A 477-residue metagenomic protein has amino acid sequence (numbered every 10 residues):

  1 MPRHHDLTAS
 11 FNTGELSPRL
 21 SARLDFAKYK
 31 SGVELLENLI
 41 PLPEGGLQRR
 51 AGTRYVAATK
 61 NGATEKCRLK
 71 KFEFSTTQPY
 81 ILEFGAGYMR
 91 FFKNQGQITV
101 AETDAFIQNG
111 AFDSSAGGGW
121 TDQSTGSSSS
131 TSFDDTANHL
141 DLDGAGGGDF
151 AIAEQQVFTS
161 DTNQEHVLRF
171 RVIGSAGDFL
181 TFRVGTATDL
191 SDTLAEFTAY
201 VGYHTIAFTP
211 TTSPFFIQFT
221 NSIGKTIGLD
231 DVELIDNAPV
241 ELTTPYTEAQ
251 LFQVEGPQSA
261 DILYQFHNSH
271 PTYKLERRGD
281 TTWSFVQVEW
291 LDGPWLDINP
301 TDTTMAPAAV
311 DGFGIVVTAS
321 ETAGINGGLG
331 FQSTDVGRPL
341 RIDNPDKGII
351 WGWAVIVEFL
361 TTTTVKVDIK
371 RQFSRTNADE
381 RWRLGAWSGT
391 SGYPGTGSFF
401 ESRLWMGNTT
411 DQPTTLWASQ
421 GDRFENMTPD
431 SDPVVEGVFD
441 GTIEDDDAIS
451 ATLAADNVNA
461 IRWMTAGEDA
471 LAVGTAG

Functional and structural regions predicted by a protein language model:
M1-E102, Y273-I315, N377-A476: N-terminal beta-propeller domains
Y80, F84-A86, L242-Y273, L404 (+1 more regions): Elongated alpha-helical scaffolds
L82, T125-D135, F197, F208 (+6 more regions): Short, exposed beta-strand/loop patches in secreted or surface proteins that constitute
N94-G96, T186-S191, P345-K347: Change "in extracellular beta-sheet-rich domains … of secreted and cell-surface proteins" to "in beta-sheet-rich domains
I98-F112, T125-G148, T159-D161, H166 (+2 more regions): Autoprocessing Asn-cyclization modules and mimics
V100-N237: Extracellular and organelle-lumenal recognition/adhesion modules and their flexible linkers in secreted
S115-G118, G174-G177, H270, P345-K347 (+2 more regions): Acidic glycine-/aspartate-rich tracts in secreted/extracellular proteins
D236-A260, G327, F373-G385, E444-A460: Aromatic/His-enriched, Gly/Pro-containing loop or helix-boundary segments that lie immediately adjacent to catalytic
